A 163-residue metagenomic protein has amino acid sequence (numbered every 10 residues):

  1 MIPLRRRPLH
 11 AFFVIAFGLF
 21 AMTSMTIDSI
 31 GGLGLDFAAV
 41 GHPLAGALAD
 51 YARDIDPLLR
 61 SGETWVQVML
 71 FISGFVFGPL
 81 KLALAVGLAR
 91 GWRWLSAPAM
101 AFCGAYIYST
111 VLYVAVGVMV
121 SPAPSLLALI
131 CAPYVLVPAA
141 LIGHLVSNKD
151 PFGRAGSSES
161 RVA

Functional and structural regions predicted by a protein language model:
R7-G41: N-terminal signal-anchor transmembrane alpha helix
A21-T26, C103-V114: Aromatic-anchored segments of alpha-helical transmembrane domains
V40-G62: Extracytosolic (periplasmic/ER-lumenal) interhelical loops and adjacent juxtamembrane/interface segments of multi-pass
R60-G78: A loop-to-helix transmembrane entry motif
L80-S96: Juxtamembrane helix-break-helix junctions at the cytosolic face of small multi-pass alpha-helical membrane proteins
S121-A132: Non-cytosolic membrane-interface motifs at loop->transmembrane helix junctions
P133-L145: Hydrophobic cores of alpha-helical transmembrane segments in multi-pass inner/ER membrane proteins, independent
D150-A163: Short, charged juxtamembrane terminal tails flanking transmembrane helices
